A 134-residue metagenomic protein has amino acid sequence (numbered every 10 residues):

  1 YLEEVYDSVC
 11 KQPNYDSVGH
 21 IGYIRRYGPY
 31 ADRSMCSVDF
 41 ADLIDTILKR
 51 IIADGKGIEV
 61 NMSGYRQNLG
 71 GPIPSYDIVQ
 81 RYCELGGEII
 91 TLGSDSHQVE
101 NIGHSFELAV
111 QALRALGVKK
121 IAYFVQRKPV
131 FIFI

Functional and structural regions predicted by a protein language model:
Y1-A53: Extended substrate/RNA-proximal surfaces in nucleic-acid metabolism proteins
D16-V18, G55-E59, I89-T91, K120: Structural preference for beta-strand elements that scaffold enzyme active sites
G19-I21, G87-G103, Y123-F124: Short acidic/histidine-rich active-site segments
G22-Y27, M62-R66, S96-Q98, R127: Active-site-proximal loop/turn and secondary-structure-junction residues that shape catalytic pockets, frequently
Y27-R33, N68-V79, V99-Q111, I132-I134: Histidine/acidic-residue-rich catalytic or RNA/ligand-binding cores of hydrolases and nuclease-related proteins
I52, C83-E84, R114: Anion (oxyanion) recognition and catalysis
E88, H104-I134: Mid-to-C-terminal alpha-helical segments outside catalytic/metal-binding sites
